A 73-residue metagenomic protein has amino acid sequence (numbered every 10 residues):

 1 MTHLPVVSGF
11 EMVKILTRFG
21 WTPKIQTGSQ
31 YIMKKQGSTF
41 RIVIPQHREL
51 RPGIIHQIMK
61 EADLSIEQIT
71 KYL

Functional and structural regions predicted by a protein language model:
M1-L73: Basic nucleic-acid-binding interfaces
